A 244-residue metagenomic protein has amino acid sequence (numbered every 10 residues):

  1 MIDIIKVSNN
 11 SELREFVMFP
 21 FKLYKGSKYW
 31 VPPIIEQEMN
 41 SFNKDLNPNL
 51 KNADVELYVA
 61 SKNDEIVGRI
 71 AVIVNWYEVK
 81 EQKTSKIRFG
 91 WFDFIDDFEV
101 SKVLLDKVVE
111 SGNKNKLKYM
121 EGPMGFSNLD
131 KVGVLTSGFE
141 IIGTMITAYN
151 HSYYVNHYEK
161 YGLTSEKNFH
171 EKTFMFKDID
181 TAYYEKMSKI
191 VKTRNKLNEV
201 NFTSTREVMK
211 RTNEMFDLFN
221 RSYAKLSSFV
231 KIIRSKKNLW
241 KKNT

Functional and structural regions predicted by a protein language model:
M1-D45, N195-L239: Short amphipathic alpha-helix that is part of the acyltransferase structural core
I2, A148-F229: Acyltransferase donor/substrate-recognition loop-hinge adjacent to the catalytic core
F19, K51-V55, R69: Membrane-embedded alpha-helical bundles of multi-pass transporters/translocases, especially carrier/permease families
N43-V59, K242-T244: A short helix-loop-beta-strand connector motif used in the catalytic cores of GNAT acetyltransferases and, in some
V55, K86, K167-E171: Extracellular structured ligand-interaction cores
V59, E65-N75: Conserved beta-strand in the GNAT
W76, F126-D130, D178: Feature marks short, surface-exposed loop/turn motifs that line or immediately flank catalytic pockets and channel
E81-G162: Acyl-donor binding region in acyl/amide transferases
